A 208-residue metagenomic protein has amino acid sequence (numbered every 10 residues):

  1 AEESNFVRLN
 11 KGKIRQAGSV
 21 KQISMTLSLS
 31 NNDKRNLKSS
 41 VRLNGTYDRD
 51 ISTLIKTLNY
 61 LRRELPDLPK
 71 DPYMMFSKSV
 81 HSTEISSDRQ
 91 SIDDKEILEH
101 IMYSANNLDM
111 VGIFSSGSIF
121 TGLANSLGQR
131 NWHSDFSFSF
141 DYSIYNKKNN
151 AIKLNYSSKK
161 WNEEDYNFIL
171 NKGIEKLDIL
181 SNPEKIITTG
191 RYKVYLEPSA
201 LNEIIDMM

Functional and structural regions predicted by a protein language model:
A1-F6, I51-H133, E164-N202: Acidic low-complexity segments
E2-S4, S30-R35, K147-N149, S199-L201: Short, glycine-/Ser/Thr-/acidic-enriched flexible segments
S4-R62: N-terminal alpha-helical targeting/anchoring segments
G12, N125-Q129, N149-N150: Detector for glycine-centered tight turns/loop "hinges" at secondary-structure junctions
K21-N32, N131-K159: Short beta-strand elements
I23-S40, E96-I113, Y142: Short, charge-rich amphipathic segments
K38-G45, S77-S91, Y145, N149-Y166: Short His/Asp/Glu-rich catalytic/ion-coordination signatures at enzyme active sites or charged loops
I152-K153, E203-D206: Short helix/loop capping segments that flank catalytic or ligand/cofactor-binding pockets
